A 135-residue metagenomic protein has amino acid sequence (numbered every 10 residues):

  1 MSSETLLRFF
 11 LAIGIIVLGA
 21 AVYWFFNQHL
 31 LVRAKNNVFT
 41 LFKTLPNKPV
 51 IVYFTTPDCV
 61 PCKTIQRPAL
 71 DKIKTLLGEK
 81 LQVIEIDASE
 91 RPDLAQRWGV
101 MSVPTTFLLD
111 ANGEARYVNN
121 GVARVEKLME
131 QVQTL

Functional and structural regions predicted by a protein language model:
M1-N36: N-terminal targeting signals for export/organelle localization
L45-P57: Short active-site neighborhood of thiol/selenol oxidoreductases, capturing the structured segment around
C59-C62, T106: The canonical Cys-X-X-Cys-His
K63-T75: Typically the conserved alpha-helix immediately C-terminal to a functionally engaged Cys/Sec in thioredoxin-like
G78-P92: Thiol-based oxidoreductase modules, predominantly thioredoxin-like and allied folds used for disulfide exchange
G99-F107: Structural micro-motif
L109-L135: Non-catalytic, surface beta->alpha helical segment in thiol-disulfide oxidoreductase systems
